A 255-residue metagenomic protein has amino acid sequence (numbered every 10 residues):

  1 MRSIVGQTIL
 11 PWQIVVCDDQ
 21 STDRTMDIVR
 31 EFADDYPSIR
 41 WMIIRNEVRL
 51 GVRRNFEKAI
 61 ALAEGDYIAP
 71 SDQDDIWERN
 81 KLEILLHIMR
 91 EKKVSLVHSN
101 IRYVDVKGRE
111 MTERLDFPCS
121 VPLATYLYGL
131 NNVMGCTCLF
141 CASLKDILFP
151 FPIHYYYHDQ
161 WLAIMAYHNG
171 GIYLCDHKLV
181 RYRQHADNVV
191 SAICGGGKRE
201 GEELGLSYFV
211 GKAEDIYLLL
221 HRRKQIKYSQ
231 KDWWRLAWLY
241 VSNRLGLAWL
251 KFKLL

Functional and structural regions predicted by a protein language model:
M1-G195: Nucleotide-sugar donor-binding/catalytic module of glycosyltransferases that assemble extracellular/cell-envelope
F149, H154-W161, Y167-H168, I172-L174 (+1 more regions): C-terminal subregions of glycosyltransferases and related glycan-biosynthesis enzymes
